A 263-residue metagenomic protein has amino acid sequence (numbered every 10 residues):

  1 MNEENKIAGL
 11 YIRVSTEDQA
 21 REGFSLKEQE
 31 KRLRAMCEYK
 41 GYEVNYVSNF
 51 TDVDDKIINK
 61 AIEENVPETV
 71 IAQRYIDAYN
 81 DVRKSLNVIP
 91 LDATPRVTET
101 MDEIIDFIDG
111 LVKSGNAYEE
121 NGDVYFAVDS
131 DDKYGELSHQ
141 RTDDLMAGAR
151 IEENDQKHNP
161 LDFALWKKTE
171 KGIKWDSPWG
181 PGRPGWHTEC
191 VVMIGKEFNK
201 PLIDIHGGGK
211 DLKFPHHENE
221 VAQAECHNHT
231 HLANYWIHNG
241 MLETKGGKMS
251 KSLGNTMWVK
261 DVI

Functional and structural regions predicted by a protein language model:
M1-K40: Short, structured surface patches at the beginning of a domain
L10, Y46, I205-H206: Residue-level marker for buried hydrophobic side chains located in beta-strands that build the well-ordered beta-sheet
R13, N49, G246: Active-site glycine-centered loops adjacent to acidic/histidine catalytic or metal-binding residues that shape
F24-E28, R74, N219, M257: A general alpha-helical scaffold signature found inside nucleotide-binding enzyme cores
K31, E38-I89: N-terminal, positively charged nucleic-acid-binding surface of large information/translation enzymes
E43, K84-R96, S114-D123, I203: Short secondary-structure capping/junction motifs at helix and strand boundaries
V47-D55, I76-Y79, I89-I104, G122-D131 (+1 more regions): Short, glycine/charge-rich beta-strand/loop segments that flank catalytic centers and engage negatively charged groups
D102-I263: Alpha-helical recognition segments enriched in aromatics with Gly/Pro capping that present substrate-recognition
